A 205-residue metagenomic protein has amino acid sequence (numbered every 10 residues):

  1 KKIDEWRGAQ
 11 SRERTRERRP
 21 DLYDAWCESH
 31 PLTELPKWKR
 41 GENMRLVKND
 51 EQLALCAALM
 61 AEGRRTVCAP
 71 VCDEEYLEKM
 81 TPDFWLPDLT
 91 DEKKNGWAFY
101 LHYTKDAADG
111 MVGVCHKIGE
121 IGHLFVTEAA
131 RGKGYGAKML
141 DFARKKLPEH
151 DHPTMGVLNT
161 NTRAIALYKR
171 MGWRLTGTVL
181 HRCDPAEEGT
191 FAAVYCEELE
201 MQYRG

Functional and structural regions predicted by a protein language model:
K1-C27: Long, charged alpha-helical interface segments
N43-L59: A short beta-loop-alpha structural element at the N-terminal edge of CoA-dependent acyl/N-acetyltransferase catalytic
R64-P87: Conserved GNAT-fold acetyl-CoA-binding loop/helix
D83-L101, E120: A short helix-loop-beta-strand connector motif used in the catalytic cores of GNAT acetyltransferases and, in some
L101, D106-F125: Conserved beta-strand in the GNAT
I121-R131, V157-L158: A short, internal acetyl-CoA/4′-phosphopantetheine-binding micro-motif in the GNAT/acyltransferase core
A130, G134-F142: Conserved acetyl-CoA pyrophosphate-binding loop and the N-cap/start of the following alpha-helix in GNAT-like
P153-I165, K169-R174, T178-G205: C-terminal "cap" of GNAT-fold acetyltransferases
